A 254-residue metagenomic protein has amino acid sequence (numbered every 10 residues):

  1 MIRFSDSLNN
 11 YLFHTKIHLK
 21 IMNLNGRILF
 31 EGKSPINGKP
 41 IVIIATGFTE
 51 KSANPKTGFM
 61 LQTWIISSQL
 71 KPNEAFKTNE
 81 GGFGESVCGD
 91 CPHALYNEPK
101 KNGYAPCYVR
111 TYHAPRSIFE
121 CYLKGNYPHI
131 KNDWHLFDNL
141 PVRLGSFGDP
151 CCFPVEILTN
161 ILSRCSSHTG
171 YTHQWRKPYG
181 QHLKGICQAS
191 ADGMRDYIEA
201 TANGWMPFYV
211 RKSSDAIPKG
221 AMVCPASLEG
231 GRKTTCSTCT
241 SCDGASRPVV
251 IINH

Functional and structural regions predicted by a protein language model:
M1, S5-N9: N-terminal amphipathic/hydrophobic targeting modules at extreme N-termini, encompassing cleavable Sec/SRP-type signal
F4, T15-H254: Class I S-adenosyl-L-methionine
